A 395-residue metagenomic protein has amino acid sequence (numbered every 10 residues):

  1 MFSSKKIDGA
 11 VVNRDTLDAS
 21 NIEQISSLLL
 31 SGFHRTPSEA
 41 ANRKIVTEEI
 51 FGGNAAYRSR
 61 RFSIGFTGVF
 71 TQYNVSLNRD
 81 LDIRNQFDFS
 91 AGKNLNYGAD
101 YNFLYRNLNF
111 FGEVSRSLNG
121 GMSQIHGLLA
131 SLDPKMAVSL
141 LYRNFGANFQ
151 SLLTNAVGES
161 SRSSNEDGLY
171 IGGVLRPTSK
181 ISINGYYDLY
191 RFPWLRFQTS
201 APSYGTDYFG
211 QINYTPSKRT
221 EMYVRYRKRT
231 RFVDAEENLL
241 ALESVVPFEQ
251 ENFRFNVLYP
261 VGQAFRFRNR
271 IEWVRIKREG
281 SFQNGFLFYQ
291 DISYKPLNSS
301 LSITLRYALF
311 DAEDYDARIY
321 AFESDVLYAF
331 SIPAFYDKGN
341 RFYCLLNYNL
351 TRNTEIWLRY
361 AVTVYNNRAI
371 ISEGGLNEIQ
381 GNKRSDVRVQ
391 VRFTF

Functional and structural regions predicted by a protein language model:
M1-R14, Y57: Extended catalytic-interface subdomain
S3, A41-R79, Q86-F395: Exposed, low-structure sequence patches enriched in small/polar residues
R14-T36, S324-A329: Surface-exposed loop/turn segments flanking beta-strands in extracellular/periplasmic regions
